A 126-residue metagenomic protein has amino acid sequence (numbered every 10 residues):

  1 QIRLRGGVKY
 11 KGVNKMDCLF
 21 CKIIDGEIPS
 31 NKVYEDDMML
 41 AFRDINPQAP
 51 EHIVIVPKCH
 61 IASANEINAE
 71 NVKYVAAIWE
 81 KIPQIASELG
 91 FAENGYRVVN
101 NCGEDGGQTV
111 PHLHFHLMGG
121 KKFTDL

Functional and structural regions predicted by a protein language model:
R3-L4, V8-L126: HIT superfamily nucleotide-processing domains
